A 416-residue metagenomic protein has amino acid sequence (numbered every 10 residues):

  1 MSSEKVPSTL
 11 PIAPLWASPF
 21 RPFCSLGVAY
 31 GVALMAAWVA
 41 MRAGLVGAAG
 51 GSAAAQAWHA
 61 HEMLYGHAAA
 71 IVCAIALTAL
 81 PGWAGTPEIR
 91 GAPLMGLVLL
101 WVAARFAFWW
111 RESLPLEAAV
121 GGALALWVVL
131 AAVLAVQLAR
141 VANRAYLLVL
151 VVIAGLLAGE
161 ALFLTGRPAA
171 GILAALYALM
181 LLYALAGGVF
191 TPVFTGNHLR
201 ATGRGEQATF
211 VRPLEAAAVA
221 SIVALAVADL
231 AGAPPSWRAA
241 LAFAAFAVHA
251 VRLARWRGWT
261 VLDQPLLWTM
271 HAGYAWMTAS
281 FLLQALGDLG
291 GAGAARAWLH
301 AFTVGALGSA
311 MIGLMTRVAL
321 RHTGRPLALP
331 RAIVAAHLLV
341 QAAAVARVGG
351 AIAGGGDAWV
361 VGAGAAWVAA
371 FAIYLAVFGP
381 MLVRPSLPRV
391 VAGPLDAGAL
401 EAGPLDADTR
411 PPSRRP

Functional and structural regions predicted by a protein language model:
M1-P416: Hydrophobic alpha-helical transmembrane segments of multi-pass integral membrane proteins
